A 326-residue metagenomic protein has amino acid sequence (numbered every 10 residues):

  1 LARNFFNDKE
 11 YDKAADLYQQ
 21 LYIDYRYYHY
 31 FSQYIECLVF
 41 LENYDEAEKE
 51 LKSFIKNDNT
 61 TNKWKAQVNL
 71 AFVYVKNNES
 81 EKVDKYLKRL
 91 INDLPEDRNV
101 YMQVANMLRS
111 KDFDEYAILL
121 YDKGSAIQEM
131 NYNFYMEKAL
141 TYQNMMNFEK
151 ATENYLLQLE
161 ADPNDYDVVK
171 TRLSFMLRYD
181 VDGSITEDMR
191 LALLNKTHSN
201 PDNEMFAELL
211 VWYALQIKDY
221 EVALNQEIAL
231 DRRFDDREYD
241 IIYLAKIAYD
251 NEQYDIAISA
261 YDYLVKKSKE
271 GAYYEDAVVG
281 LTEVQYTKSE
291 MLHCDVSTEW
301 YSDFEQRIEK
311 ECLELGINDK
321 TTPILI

Functional and structural regions predicted by a protein language model:
L1-I326: Acidic, polar-rich low-complexity tracts and alpha-helical solenoid repeat scaffolds
